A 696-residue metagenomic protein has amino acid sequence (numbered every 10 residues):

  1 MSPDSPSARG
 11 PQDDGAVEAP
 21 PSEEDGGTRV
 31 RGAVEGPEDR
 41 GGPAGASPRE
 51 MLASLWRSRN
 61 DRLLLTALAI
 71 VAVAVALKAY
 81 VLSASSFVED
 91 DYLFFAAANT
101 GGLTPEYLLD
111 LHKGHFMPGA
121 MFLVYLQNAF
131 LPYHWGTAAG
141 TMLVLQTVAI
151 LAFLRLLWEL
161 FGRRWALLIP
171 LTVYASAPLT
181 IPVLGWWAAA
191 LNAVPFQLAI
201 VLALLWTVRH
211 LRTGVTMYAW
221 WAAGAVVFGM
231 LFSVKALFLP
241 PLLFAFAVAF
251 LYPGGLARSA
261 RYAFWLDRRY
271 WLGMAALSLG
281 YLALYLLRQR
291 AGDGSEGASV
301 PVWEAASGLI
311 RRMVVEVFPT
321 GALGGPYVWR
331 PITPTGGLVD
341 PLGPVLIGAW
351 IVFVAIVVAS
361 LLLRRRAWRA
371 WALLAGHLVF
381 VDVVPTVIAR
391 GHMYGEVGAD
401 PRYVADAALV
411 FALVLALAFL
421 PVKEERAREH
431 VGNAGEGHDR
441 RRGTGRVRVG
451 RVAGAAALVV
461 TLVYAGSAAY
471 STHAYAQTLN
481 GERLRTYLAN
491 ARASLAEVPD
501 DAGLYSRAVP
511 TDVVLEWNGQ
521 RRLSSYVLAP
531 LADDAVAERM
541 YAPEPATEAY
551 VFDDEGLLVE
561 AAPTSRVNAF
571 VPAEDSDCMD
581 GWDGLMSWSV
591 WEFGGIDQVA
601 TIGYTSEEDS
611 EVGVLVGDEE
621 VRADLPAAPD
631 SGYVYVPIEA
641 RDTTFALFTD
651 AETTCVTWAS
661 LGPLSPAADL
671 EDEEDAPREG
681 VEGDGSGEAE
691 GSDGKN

Functional and structural regions predicted by a protein language model:
S2-P6, V17, T28, G32 (+14 more regions): Intrinsically disordered, polar/acidic, low-complexity terminal segments
Y80-V81, F130, S176, L198 (+2 more regions): Transmembrane helix irregularities
V81, N128, S176-L184, L284-G292 (+2 more regions): Juxtamembrane "helix-exit" motif on the non-cytosolic side of transmembrane helices
P118, W135, A139, L171-L198: Aromatic- and kink-enriched transmembrane "portal" helix at the membrane-lumen/periplasm boundary that abuts
W206-V227: Short hydrophobic alpha-helices at membrane interfaces in multi-pass membrane enzymes
L239-L279: Perimembrane helix-loop-helix junctions
R365-H392, T461-L462: Transmembrane alpha-helix segments characteristic of polytopic inner-membrane glycan-assembly/cell-envelope
M393-K423: Hydrophobic/aromatic-rich transmembrane helices and adjacent perimembrane loops
